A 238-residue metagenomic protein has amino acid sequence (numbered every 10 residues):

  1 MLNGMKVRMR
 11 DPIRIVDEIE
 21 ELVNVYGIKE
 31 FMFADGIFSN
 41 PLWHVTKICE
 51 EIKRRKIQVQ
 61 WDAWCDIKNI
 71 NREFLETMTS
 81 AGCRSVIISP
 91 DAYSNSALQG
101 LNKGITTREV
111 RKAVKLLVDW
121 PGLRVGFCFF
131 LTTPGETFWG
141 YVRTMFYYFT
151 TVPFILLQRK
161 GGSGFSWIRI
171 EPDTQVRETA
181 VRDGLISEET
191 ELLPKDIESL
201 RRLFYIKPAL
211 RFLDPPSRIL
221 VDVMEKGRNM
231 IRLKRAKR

Functional and structural regions predicted by a protein language model:
M1-R124, L131-T133: Radical SAM [4Fe-4S] cluster-binding motif and immediate context
R124, F138-R238: C-terminal accessory regions of radical SAM enzymes
F129-L131, W167: Residue-level recognition of beta-strand->loop/alpha-helix junctions
